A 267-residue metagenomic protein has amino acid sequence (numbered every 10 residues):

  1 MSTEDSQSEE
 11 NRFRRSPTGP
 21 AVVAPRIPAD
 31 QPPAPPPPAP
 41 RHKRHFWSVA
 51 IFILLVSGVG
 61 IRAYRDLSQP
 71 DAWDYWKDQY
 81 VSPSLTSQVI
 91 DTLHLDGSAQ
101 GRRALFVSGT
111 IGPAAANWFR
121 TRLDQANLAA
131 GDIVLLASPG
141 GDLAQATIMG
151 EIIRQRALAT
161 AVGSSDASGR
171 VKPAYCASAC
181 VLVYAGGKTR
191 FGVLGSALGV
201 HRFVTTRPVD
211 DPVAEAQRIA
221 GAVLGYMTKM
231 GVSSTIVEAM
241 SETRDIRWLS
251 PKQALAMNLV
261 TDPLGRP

Functional and structural regions predicted by a protein language model:
M1-A29: N-terminal targeting leaders characterized by basic, low-complexity, disordered sequences that direct proteins
A29-R41: Juxtamembrane low-complexity tails/linkers enriched in Ser/Thr-Pro and polybasic
H42-R65: Hydrophobic membrane-insertion alpha-helices, especially the h-region of bacterial N-terminal signal peptides
D74-H94: Short extracytoplasmic/periplasmic juxtamembrane "stem" segments immediately C-terminal to an N-terminal membrane anchor
D91-E151, R244-N258: Extracytoplasmic/periplasmic/luminal assembly and interaction segments in envelope/secretory/respiratory proteins
A104-I111, L135-G141, S165-A174, T205-A214 (+1 more regions): Second-shell loop/turn segments in exported
Q145, R154, L158-V204: Glycine-rich beta-to-alpha active-site loop
G199-P267: Charged, glycine-interspersed solvent-exposed loop segments at helix/strand-loop junctions that cap or gate access
